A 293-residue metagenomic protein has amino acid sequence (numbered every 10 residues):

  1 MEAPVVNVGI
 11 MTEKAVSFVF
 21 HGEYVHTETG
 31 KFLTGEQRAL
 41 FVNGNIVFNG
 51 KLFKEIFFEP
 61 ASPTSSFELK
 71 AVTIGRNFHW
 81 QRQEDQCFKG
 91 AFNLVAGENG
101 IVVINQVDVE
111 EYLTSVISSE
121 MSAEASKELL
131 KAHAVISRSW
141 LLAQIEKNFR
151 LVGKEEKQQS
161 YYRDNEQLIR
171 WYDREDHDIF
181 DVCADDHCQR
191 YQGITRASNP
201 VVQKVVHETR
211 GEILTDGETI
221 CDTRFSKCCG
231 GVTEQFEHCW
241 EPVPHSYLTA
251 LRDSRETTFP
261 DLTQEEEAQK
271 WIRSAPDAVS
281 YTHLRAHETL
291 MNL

Functional and structural regions predicted by a protein language model:
M1-E288: Conserved, single-site charged/polar hotspot
